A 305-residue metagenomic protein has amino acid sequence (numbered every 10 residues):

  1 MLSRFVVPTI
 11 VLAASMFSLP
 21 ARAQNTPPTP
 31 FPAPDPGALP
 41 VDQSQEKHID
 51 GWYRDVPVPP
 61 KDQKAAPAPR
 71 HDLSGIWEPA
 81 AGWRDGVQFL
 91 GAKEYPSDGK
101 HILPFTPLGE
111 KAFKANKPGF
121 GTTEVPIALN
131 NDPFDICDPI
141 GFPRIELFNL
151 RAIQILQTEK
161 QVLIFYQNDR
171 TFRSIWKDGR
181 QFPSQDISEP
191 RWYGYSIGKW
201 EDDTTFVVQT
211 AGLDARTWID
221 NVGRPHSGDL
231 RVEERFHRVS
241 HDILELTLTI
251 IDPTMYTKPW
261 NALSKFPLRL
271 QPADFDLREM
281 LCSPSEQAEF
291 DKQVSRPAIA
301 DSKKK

Functional and structural regions predicted by a protein language model:
L2, A21-K305: PEST-like low-complexity, intrinsically disordered acidic/proline/serine-rich tracts that flank trafficking/processing
V7-S18: Bacterial N-terminal signal peptides
